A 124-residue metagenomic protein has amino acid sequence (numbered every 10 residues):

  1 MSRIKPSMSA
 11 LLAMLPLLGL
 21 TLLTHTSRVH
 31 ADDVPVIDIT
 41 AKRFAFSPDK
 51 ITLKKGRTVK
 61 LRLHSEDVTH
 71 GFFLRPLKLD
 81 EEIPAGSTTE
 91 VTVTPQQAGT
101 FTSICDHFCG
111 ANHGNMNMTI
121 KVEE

Functional and structural regions predicted by a protein language model:
S2-L15: Bacterial N-terminal signal peptides that target proteins for export
L17-L18, V29: Cleavable N-terminal signal peptides
H30-P48: Edge beta-strand plus adjacent loop/short-helix module at the start of the mature soluble/periplasmic domain
V34-V36, D49-V68, S87-Q97, V122: Beta-strand cores of secreted/periplasmic/IMS beta-sandwich domains, seen most often in copper-related folds
D49-I51, K78-E82: Beta-strand-rich interaction surfaces with strong enrichment in secreted/lumenal proteins
H70-P76: Change to "...patches in solvent-exposed regions of secreted, membrane-anchored, or virion-exposed structural
A85-E124: Extracellular/periplasmic metallocenter environments
